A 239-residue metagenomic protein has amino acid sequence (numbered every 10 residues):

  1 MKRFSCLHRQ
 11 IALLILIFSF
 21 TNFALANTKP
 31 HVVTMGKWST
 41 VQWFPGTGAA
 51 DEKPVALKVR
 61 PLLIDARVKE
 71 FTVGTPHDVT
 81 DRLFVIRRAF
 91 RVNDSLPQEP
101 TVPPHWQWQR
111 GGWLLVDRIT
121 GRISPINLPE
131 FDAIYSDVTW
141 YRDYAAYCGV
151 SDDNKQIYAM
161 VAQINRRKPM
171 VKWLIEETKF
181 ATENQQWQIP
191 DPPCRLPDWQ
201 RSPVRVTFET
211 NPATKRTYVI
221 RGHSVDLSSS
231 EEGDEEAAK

Functional and structural regions predicted by a protein language model:
K2-A12: Bacterial N-terminal signal peptides that target proteins for export
I11-N22: Bacterial N-terminal signal peptides
A24-T28: Boundary at the C-terminal end of the N-terminal hydrophobic targeting segment
V32-R67, V102-L128, Y158-F180, T217-A237: Surface-exposed loop/turn elements that mediate protein-protein interactions on large endomembrane-trafficking
V73-T80, S136-Y144, Q186-V206: Blade-terminus and WD-like Trp-Asp/Gly-His loop motifs, strongest in beta-propeller folds
R87-F90, P104-Q107, Y147-D153, T207-A213: Beta-strand C-termini and the immediately following turn/loop, strongest in propeller blades
T120-E130, Y135-K155: Mid-length scaffold segments of soluble, non-membrane domains
Q188-K239: Hydrophilic extracytoplasmic domains
